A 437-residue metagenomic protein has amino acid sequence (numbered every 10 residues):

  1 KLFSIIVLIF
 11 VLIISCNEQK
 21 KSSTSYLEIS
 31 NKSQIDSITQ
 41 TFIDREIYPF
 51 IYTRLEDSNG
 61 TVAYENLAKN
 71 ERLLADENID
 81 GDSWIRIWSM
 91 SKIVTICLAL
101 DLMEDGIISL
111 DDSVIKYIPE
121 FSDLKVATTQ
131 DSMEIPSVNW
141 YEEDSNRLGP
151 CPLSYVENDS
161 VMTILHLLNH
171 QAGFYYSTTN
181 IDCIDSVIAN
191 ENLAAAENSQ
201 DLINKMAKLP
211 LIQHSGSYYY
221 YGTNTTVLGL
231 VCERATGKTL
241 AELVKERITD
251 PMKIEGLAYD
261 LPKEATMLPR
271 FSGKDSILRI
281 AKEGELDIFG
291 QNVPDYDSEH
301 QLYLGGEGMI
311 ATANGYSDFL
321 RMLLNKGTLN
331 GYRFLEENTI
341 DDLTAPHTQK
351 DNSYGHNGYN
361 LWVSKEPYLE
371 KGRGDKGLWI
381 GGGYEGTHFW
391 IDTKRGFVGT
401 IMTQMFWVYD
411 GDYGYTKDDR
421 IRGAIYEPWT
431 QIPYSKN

Functional and structural regions predicted by a protein language model:
K1-L8: Sec-dependent signal peptide recognition, specifically the positively charged N-region followed immediately by
I13-S15: C-terminal motif of bacterial Sec signal peptides marking the signal peptidase cleavage site
E28-I87, I107, D123-D131, D410-G411: Short, conserved catalytic-motif segment at the N-terminal edge
T39, R54, N59, R86-V114 (+3 more regions): Active-site SXXK
A63-N66, G396-Y409: Short, well-ordered beta-strand elements
D123-K376: Short, surface-exposed loop or secondary-structure junction motifs that flank catalytic or metal-binding residues
N325, T339, T344-Q349, E366-E370 (+1 more regions): Short, gly/Ser/Thr-rich active-site loops of penicillin-recognizing serine hydrolases
L378, E385-V398: Short, surface-exposed beta-strand/loop micro-motifs that present aromatic residues
